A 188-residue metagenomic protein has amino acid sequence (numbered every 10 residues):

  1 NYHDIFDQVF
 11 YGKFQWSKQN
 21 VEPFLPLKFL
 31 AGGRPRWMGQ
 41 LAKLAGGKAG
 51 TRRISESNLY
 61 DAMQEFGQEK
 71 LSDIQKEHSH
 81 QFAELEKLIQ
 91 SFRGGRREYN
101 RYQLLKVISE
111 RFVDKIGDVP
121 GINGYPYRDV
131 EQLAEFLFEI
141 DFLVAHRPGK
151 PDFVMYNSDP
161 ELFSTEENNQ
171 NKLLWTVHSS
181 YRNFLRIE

Functional and structural regions predicted by a protein language model:
N1-H3: Acidic, glycine-rich loop-and-beta core segments that form the ion-binding/anion-interacting portion of active sites
Y11, K18-Q40, L44-G47, T51-E188: C-terminal leucine-rich, beta-strand-based interaction scaffolds used for sensing/assembly
